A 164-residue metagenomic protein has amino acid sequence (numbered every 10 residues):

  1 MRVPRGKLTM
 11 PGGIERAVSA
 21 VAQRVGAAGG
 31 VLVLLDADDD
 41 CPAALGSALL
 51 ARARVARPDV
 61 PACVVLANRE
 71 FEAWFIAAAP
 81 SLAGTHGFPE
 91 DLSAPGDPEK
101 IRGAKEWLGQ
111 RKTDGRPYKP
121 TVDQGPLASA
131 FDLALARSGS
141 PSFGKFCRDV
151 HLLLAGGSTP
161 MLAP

Functional and structural regions predicted by a protein language model:
M1-P164: C-terminal accessory helical subdomains adjacent to catalytic cores in phosphodiester- and nucleotide-handling enzymes
